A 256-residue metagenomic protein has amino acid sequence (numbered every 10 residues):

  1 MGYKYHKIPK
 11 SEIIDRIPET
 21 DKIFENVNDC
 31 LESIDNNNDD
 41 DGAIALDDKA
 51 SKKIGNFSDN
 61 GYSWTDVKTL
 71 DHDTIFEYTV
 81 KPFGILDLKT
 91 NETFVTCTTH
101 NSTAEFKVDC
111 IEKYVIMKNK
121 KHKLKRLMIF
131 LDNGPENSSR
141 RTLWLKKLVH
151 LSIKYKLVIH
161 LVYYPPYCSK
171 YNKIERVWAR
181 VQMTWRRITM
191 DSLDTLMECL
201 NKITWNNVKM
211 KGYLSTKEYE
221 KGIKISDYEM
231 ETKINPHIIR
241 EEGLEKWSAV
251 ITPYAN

Functional and structural regions predicted by a protein language model:
M1-D66: Charge-mixed, compositionally biased segments that are often intrinsically disordered regulatory tracts
K22-V27, A104-Y114, R141-L148: Well-ordered, non-membrane alpha-helical segments in soluble/globular domains
I44-A45, R126-N133, L161-P166, C199-L200: Extended hydrophobic secondary-structure segments that form protein cores and membrane-embedded regions
K68-F130, P135: Electropositive, glycine- and tryptophan-enriched low-complexity nucleic-acid-binding patches
K120, W185-N256: C-terminal accessory extensions appended to soluble enzyme cores
L131-W144, P165-Y171: Acidic, metal-coordinating catalytic cores used for nucleic-acid/nucleotide bond scission and strand-transfer chemistry
W144-H160: Two-metal-ion acidic nuclease core segments, chiefly of the RNase H-like superfamily
L161-M183: RNase H-like two-metal-ion nuclease catalytic core shared by retroviral integrases and related mobile-element nucleases
